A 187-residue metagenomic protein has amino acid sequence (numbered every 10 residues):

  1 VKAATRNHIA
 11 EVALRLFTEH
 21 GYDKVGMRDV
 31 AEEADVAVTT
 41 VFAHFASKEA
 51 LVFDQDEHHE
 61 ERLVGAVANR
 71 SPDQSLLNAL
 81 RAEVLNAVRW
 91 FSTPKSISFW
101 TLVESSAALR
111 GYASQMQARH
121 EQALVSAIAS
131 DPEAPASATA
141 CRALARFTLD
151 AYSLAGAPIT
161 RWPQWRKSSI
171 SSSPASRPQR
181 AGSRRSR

Functional and structural regions predicted by a protein language model:
V1-H20, K24-V36, F53, R62: Basic, helix-initiating cap at the start of DNA-binding domains
T5, Q55, H59, V84 (+2 more regions): Hydrophobic/aromatic residues within well-ordered alpha-helical segments
V36-F45: Short hydrophobic/aromatic patch on the recognition helix
E49-L51: A secondary-structure capping/hinge motif
E61-T101: Hydrophobic alpha-helical connector segments
A107-E133, A138-R146: Amphipathic alpha-helical packing segments from all-alpha helical-bundle domains
S126, R161-R187: C-terminal peripheral helix-coil segments that are non-catalytic and often amphipathic
